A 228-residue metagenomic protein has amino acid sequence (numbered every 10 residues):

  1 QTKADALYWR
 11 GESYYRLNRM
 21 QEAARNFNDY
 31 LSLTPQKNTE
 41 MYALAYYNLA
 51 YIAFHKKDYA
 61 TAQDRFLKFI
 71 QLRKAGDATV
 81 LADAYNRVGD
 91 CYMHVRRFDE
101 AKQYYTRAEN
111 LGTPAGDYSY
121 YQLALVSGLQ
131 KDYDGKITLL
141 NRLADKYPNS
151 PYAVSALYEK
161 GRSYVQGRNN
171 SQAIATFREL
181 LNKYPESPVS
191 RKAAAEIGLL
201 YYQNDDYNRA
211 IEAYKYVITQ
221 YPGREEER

Functional and structural regions predicted by a protein language model:
Q1-R228: Acidic, polar-rich low-complexity tracts and alpha-helical solenoid repeat scaffolds
